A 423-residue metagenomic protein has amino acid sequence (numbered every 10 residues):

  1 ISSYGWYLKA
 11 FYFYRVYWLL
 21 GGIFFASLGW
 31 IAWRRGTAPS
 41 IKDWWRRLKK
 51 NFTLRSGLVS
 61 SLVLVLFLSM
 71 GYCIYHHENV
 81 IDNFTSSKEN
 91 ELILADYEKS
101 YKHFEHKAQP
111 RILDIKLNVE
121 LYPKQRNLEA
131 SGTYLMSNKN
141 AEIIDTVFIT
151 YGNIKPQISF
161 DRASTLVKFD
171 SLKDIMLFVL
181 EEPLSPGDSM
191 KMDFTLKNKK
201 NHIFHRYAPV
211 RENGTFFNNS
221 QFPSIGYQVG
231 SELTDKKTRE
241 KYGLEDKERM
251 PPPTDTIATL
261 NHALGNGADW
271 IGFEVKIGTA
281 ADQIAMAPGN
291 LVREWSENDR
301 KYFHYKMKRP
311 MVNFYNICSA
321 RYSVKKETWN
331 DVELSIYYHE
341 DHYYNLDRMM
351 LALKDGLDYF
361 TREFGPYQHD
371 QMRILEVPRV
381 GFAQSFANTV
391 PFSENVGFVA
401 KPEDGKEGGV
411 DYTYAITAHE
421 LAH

Functional and structural regions predicted by a protein language model:
I1-I41: Membrane-embedded alpha-helical segments of integral membrane proteins
R35-T53: Membrane-interfacial, low-structure loops and terminal tails that flank and connect transmembrane helices in multi-pass
K50-R126, L244-R249, L260-G267: N-terminal, polar/Ser/Thr-rich
E89-S100, H106, T195-Y315, S319: Extended, low-hydrophobicity, Ser/Thr/Pro/Gly-biased non-transmembrane segments
L117, L128-M136, F194, V275: Short, well-ordered beta-strand segments enriched in hydrophobic/aromatic residues
L121, Y134-A141: Asparagine-centered strand-capping/turn motif at beta-strand->loop junctions
A130, V275, R321-L421: Juxtacatalytic substrate-recognition/specificity segment
I143-I144, N153-T215, N261-G265: A surface-exposed beta-strand-loop module
